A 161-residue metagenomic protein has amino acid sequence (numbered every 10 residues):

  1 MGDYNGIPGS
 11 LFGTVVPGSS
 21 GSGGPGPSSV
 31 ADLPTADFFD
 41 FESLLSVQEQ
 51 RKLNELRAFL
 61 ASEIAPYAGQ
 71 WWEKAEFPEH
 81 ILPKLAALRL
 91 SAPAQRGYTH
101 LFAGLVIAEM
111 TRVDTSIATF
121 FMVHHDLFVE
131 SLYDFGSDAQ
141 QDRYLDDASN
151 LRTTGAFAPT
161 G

Functional and structural regions predicted by a protein language model:
G2-F39: Extended, charge-enriched "interface" segments that sit outside catalytic cores
G21-G24, Q48-R51, R112-T115: A ubiquitous short alpha-helical element
G24-S28, L56-A58, S116-F120: A short, ordered amphipathic alpha-helix with a cationic face
F38-L45, Y67-A68: Glycine- and acidic
F41-S43, E49, K74, Q95: Short basic coil micro-motifs at the edges of alpha-helical modules that engage polyanionic partners
S46-A61: Mature N-terminal segment immediately following signal peptide/propeptide cleavage in secreted/periplasmic
A65-G161: Glycine-rich flavin
